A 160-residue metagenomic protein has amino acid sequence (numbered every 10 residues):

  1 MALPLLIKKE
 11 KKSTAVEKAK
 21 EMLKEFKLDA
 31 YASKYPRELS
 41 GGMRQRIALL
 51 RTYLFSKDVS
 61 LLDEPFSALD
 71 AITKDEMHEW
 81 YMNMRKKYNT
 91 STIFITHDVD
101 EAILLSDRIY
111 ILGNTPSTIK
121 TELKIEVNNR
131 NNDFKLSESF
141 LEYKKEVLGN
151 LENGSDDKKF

Functional and structural regions predicted by a protein language model:
L6, S13-Y31, N83: Conserved ABC ATPase "signature" region
Y35-L39, M43: Conserved ABC ATPase signature
L54-D58: A short, proline-enriched helix->beta-strand linker immediately N-terminal to the Walker B motif in ABC-type P-loop
S60-D63: Catalytic Walker B motif of ABC-type/P-loop ATPase nucleotide-binding domains
K74-Y88: Helical segment within the ABC ATPase nucleotide-binding domain
N89-I95: Conserved H-loop
N114-Y143: Conserved beta-strand-loop-alpha-helix hinge in the C-terminal portion of ABC ATPase nucleotide-binding domains
